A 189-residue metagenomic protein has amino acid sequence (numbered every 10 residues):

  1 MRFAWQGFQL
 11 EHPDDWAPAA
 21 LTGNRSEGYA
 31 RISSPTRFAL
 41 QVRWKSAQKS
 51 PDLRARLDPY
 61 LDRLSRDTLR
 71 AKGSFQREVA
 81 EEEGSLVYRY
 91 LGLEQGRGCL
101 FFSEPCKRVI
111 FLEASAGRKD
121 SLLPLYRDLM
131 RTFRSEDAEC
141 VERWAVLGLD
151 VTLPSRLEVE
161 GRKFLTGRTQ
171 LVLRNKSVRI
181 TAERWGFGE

Functional and structural regions predicted by a protein language model:
M1-E189: N-terminal targeting sequences that direct proteins away from the cytosol to non-cytosolic compartments
